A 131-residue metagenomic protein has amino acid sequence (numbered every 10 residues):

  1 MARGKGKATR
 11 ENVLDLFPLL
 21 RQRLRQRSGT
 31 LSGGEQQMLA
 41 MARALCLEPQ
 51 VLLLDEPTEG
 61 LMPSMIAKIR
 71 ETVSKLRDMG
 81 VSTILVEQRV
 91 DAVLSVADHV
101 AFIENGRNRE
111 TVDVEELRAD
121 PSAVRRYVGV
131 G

Functional and structural regions predicted by a protein language model:
M1-A8, P18, V112, V130-G131: ABC-type ATPase nucleotide-binding domains, specifically the catalytic core motifs of the NBD
R27-L31, E35: Conserved ABC ATPase signature
A44-L45: ABC ATPase C-loop
E48: Conserved catalytic motifs of ABC-family nucleotide-binding domains
L52-E56: Catalytic Walker B motif of ABC-type/P-loop ATPase nucleotide-binding domains
E87-Q88: H-loop/switch region of ABC-family ATPase nucleotide-binding domains
H99, T111: Short, glycine/charged-rich "phosphate-handling" switch motifs in NTP-dependent and phosphotransfer domains
